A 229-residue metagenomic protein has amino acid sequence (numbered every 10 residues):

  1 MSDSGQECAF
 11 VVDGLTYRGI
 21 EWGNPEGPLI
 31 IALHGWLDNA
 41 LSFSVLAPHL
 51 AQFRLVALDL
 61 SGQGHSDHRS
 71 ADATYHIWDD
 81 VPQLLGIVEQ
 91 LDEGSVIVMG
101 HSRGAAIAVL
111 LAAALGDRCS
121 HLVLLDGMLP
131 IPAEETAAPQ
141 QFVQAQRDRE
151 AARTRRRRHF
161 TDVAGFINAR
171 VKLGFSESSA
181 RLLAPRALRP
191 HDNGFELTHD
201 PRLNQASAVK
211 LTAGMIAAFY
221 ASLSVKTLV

Functional and structural regions predicted by a protein language model:
M1-I30, A51-R54, D92-G94, L129: Alpha/beta-hydrolase fold catalytic core
V12-L15, V56-M99: Active-site loop/oxyanion-hole signature of alpha/beta-hydrolase fold enzymes
R18-H68: Conserved HGGG/HGGXW glycine-rich cap/lid loop of the alpha/beta-hydrolase fold
V45, L110-A114: Active-site signature of alpha/beta-hydrolase-fold catalytic machinery across serine- and Asp/Cys-nucleophile hydrolases
G100, G104, A108: Gly/Ala-rich beta-loop-alpha elbow adjacent to hydrolase catalytic centers
A113, S120-H159: Flexible "cap/lid" loop of the alpha/beta hydrolase fold
E150-R155, G165-S176, R186, Q205-A208: Helix-loop "lid/cap" segments that line or gate small-molecule binding pockets
P190-V229: Conserved serine/cysteine hydrolase catalytic core
